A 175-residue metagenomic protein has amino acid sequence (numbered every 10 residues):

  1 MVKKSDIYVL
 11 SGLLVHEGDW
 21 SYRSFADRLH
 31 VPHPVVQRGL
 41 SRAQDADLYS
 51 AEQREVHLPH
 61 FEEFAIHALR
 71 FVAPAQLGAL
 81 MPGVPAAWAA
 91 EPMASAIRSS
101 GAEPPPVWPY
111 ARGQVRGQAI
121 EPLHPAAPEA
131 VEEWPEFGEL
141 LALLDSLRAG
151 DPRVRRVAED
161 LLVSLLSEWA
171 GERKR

Functional and structural regions predicted by a protein language model:
M1-G12, H16: Short alpha-helical segments that sit at the start of domains
S21-V31: Short alpha-helical "recognition helix" segments of helix-turn-helix
V36-Q37: Helix-turn-helix DNA-binding helix
L40: DNA major-groove recognition helix of helix-turn-helix
Q44-E55: A short, conserved structural fragment
Q53-H67: Accessory beta->alpha helical hairpin/"wing" motif in late/C-terminal subdomains of nucleic-acid enzymes
F71-A75: A short, Lys/Arg-enriched interface patch at domain edges and termini
L77-R175: Long, low-complexity, charge-rich intrinsically disordered regions
